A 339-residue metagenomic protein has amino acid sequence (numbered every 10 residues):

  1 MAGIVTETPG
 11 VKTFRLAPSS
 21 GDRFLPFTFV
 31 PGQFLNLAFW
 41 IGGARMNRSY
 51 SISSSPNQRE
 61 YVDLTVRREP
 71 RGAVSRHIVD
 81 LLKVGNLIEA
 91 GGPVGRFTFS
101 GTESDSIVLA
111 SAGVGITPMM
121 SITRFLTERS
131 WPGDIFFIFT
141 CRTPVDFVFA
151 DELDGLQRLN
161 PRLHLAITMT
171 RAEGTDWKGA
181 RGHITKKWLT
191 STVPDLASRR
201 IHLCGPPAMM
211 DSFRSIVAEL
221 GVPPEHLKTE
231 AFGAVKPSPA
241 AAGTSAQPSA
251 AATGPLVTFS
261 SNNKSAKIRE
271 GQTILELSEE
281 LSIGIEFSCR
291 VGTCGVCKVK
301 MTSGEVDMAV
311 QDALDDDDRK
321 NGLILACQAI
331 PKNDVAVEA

Functional and structural regions predicted by a protein language model:
M1-L87, S104-D105, C141-P144, D154 (+1 more regions): Ferredoxin-reductase
P31-Q33, P248-P255, T293-G295, P331: A short, compositionally biased
F34, N86-L87, T273, E280 (+1 more regions): Residue-level marker of beta-strand positions
R71-P248, T253-T258: FNR/FR-type flavoprotein reductase catalytic core
A251-T293: C-terminal accessory/binding modules appended to enzymatic or scaffolding proteins
K264, L277-E286, V296-A339: Iron-sulfur (Fe-S) cluster-binding segments and ferredoxin-like electron-carrier domains, especially [2Fe-2S]
